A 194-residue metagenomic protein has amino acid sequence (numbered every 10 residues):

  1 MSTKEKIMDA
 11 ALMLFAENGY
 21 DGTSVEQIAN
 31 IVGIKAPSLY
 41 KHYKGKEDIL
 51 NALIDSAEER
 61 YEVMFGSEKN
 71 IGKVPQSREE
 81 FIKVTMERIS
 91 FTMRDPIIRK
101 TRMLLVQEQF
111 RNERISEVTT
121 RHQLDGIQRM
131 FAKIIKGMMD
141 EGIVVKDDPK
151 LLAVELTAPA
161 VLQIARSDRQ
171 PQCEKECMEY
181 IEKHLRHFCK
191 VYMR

Functional and structural regions predicted by a protein language model:
K6, A10, L14-S56: Helix-turn-helix
K46, L53, A57-Y61, F81 (+6 more regions): Hydrophobic/aromatic residues within well-ordered alpha-helical segments
A52, G66-R99, K150-L156: Hydrophobic alpha-helical connector segments
A57, Y61-F65, P96, E113 (+1 more regions): Short amphipathic alpha-helical interaction/hinge segments
M86-R94, R102-R111, F188-Y192: Helix-loop "lid/cap" segments that line or gate small-molecule binding pockets
R94, K100, V106, E113-D140 (+1 more regions): Amphipathic alpha-helical packing segments from all-alpha helical-bundle domains
E117, R121, I135-R186: Hydrophobic/aromatic-rich alpha-helical bundle segments in the mid-to-C-terminal region
